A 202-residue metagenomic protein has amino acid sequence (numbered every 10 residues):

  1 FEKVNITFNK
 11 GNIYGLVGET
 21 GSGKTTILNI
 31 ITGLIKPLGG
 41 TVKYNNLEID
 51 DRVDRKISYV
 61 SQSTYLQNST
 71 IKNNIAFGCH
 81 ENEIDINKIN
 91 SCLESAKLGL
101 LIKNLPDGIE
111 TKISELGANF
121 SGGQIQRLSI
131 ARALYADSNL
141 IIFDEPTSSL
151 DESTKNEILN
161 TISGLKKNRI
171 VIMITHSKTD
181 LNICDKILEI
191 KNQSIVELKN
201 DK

Functional and structural regions predicted by a protein language model:
V17-E19: The feature captures the beta-strand-to-loop junction immediately N-terminal to the Walker
T32: Helix-to-loop junction immediately C-terminal to a conserved catalytic motif
G40-R55: Conserved ABC transporter NBD signature motif
K43, K72-E115, L159-N160, N168: ABC ATPase nucleotide-binding domain helical subdomain, centered on the C-loop/LSGGQ "ABC signature"
L128, A133-Y135: Hydrophobic/aromatic position at a conserved helix-loop-beta junction within ABC-family ATPase nucleotide-binding
Y135-N139, N168: A short, proline-enriched helix->beta-strand linker immediately N-terminal to the Walker B motif in ABC-type P-loop
I141-D144: Catalytic Walker B motif of ABC-type/P-loop ATPase nucleotide-binding domains
E152-S153: Helix N-cap at the start of a conserved alpha-helix in ABC-type nucleotide-binding domains
